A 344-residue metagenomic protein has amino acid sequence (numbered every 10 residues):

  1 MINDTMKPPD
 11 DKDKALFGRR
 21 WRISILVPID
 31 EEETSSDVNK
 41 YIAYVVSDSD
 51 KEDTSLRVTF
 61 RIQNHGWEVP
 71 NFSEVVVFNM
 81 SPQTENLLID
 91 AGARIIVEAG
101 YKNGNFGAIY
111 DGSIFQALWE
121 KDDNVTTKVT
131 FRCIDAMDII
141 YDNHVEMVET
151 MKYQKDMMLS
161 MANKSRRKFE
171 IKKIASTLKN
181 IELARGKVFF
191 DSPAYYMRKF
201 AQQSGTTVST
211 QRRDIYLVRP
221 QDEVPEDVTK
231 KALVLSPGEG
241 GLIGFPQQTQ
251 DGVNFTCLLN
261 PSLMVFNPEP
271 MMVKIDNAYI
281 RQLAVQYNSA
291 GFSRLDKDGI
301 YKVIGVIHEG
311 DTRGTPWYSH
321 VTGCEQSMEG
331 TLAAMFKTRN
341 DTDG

Functional and structural regions predicted by a protein language model:
M1-V129, V303-V306: Assembly/oligomerization scaffold segments
I2, K121, T126-I140, R167-F245: Short beta-strand-centered interaction patches in the first periplasmic/extracellular domains of large envelope
L16, V69-N79, A91, C133 (+3 more regions): Amphipathic, non-transmembrane alpha-helical segments in extracytoplasmic/periplasmic proteins
D37-N39, I89-A93, V129-F131, E146-K152 (+3 more regions): Short intrinsically disordered coil segments
F60-T84, V228-G344: An acidic/polar, Gly/Ser/Thr-rich interaction patch typically located in mid-to-C-terminal regions of proteins
N79, Y101, D135-M137, R212 (+3 more regions): A mature extracytoplasmic/lumenal domain signature
P82-E85, N103-G104, E120-K121, I139 (+7 more regions): Short beta-strands and strand-coil junctions in structured, solvent-facing domains, enriched
G107, F190-P193, D296: Active-site-proximal structural scaffolding
